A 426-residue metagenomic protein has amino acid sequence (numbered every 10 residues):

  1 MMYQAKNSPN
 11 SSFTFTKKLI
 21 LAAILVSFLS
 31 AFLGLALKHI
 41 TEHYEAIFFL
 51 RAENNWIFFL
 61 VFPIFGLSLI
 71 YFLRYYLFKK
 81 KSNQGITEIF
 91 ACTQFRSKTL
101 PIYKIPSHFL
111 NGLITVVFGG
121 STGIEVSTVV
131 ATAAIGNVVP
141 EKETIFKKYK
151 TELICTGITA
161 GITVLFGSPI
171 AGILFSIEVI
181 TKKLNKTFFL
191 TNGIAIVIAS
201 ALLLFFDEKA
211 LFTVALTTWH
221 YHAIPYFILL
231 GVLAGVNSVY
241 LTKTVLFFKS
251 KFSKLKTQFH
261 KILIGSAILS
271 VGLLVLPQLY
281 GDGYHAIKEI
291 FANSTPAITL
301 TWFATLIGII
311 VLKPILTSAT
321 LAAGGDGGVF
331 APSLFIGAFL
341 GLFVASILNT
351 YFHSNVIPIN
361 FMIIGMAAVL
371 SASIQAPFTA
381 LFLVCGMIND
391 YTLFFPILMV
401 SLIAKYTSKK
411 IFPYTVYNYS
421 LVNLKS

Functional and structural regions predicted by a protein language model:
M1-S426: Alpha-helical transmembrane segments and immediately membrane-proximal extracytoplasmic
